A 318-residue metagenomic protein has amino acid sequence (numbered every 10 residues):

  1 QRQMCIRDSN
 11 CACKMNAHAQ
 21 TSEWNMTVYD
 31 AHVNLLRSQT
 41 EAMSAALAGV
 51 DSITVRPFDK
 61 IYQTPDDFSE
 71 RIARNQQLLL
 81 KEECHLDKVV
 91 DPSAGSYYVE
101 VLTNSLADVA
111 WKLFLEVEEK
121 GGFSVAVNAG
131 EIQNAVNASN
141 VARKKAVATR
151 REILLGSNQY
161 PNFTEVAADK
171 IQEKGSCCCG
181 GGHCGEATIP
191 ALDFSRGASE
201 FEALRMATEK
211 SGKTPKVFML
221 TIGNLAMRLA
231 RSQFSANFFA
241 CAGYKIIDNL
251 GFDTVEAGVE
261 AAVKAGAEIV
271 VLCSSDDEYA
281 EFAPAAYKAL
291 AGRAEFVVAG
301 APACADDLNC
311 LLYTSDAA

Functional and structural regions predicted by a protein language model:
Q1-D8, Y313-A318: Conserved small/polar residues in nucleotide/adenosyl-binding loops
R7-N16, S52, E83-S93, E119-G130 (+1 more regions): Flexible, glycine/charged-enriched surface loops at secondary-structure junctions
S22-L35, Q63-A73, Y98-L113, I132-V147 (+3 more regions): Short glycine/threonine-rich loop-to-helix capping motif typified by GTGT followed within a few residues by an Asp-Pro
L35-V55, D59, G122-F123, A226-F234: Conserved phosphate/anionic-ligand binding catalytic regions in large, soluble enzymes, centered on
L47-D51, V55-A94, E100-A110: Mobile "lid/hinge" segments at catalytic clefts and subdomain interfaces of large enzymes
D51, E116-P215: Intrinsic disorder at enzyme termini
L220-T221, M227-F234, F238-A267: Generic long, charged, amphipathic alpha-helical segments
P284-A318: Peripheral docking tails and interdomain loops at the edges of cofactor- or intermediate-handling domains
